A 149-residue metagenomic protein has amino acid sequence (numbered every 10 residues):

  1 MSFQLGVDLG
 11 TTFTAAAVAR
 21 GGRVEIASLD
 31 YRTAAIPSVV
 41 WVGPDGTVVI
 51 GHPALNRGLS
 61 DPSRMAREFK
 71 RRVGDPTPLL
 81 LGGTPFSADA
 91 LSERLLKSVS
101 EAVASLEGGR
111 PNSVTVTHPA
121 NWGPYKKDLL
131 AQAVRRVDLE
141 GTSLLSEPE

Functional and structural regions predicted by a protein language model:
M1-S2, E140: Short coil/turn connectors at secondary-structure junctions
S2-L9: Short glycine-aspartate micro-motif
F13-A16, G22-P148: Phosphate-binding loop and its immediate beta->loop->alpha context in nucleotide/phosphate-handling enzymes
